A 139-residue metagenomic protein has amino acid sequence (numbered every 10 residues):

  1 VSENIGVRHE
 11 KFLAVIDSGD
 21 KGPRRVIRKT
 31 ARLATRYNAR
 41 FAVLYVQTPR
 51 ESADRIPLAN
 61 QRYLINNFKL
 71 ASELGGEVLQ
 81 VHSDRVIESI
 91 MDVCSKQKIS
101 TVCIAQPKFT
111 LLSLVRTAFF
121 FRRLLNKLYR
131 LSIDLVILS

Functional and structural regions predicted by a protein language model:
V1-N4, L74-V102: Structural beta-alpha unit
E3-N60, N67-S72, L79: Small/aliphatic-rich secondary-structure junction motif
V15-G19, S83, A105-K108, S139: Structural motif
P23-R24, I87-E88, F121: Short, well-ordered alpha-helical microsegments
A42-L44, E77-H82, D134-L138: General small-molecule cofactor/ligand-binding pocket signal
N60, L64-N67, T117-F121: Amphipathic alpha-helical segments in well-structured domains
T101-S139: Gly/Ser-rich helix-loop-strand patches that form or flank binding pockets for ribonucleotide-derived cofactors
